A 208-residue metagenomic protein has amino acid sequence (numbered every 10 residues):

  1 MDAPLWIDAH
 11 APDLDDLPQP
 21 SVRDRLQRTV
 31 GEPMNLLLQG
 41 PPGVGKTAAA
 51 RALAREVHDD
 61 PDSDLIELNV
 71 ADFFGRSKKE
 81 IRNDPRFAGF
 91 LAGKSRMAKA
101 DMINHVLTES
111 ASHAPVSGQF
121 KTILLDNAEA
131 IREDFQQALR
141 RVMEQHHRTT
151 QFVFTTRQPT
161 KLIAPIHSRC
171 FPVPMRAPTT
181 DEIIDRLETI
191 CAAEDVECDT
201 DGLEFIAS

Functional and structural regions predicted by a protein language model:
M1-R141, Q145-V153, P159-S168, P172 (+2 more regions): P-loop/Walker A NTP-binding region and its immediately flanking N-terminal helices in P-loop NTPase folds
S168-V173, E182-V196: Conserved AAA+ ATPase "sensor/coupling" helix adjacent to the nucleotide-binding pocket
R176: Conserved, function-critical positions that sit in or immediately flank catalytic and ligand-binding motifs
D201-S208: A short helix-loop-helix "switch/interaction" segment in the helical subdomain of ASCE P-loop NTPases
